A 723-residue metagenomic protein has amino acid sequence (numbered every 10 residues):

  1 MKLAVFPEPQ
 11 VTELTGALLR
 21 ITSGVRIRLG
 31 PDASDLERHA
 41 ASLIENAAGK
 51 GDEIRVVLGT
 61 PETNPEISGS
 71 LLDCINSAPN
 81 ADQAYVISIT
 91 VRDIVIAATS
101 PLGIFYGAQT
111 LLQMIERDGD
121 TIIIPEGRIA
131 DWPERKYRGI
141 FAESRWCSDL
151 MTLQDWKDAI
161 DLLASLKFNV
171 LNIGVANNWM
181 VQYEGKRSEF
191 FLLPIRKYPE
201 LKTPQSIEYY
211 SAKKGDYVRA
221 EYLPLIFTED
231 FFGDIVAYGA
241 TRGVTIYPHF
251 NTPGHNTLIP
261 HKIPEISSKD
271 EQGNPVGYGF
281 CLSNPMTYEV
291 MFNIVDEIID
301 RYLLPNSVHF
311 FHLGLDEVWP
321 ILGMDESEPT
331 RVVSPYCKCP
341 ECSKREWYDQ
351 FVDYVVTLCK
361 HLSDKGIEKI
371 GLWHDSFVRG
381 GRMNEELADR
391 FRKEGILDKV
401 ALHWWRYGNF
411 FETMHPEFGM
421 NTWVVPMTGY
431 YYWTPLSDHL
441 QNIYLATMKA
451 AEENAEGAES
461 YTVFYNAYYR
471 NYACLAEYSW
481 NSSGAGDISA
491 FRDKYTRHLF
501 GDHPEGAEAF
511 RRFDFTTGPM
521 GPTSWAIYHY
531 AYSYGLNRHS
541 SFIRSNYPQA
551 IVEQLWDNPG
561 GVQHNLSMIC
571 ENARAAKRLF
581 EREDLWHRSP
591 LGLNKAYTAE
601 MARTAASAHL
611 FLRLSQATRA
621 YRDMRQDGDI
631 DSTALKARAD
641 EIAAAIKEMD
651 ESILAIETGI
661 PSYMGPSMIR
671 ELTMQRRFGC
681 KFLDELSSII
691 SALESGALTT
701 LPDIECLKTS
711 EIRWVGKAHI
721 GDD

Functional and structural regions predicted by a protein language model:
M1-L102, T110, M114-D131, L372-L387: Acidic, contiguous N-terminal accessory segments
K2-T15, L19-S23, L29-G30, P285-F311 (+1 more regions): Substrate-binding groove of N-acetylhexosamine-processing glycoside hydrolases
P9, H39-A47, A108-I115, Q154-D158 (+5 more regions): Short, Φ-rich (hydrophobic/aromatic) sequence segments
D35-L36, C147-L150, N178-Y183, P253-I259 (+5 more regions): Flexible loop/turn segments at secondary-structure boundaries
R38, L153, L436-L440: Conserved strand-to-helix beginnings and helix N-cap segments that scaffold or border functional pockets
A41-N46, A81, P125, D155-I160 (+5 more regions): Short alpha-helical segments and helix-capping/turn motifs at coil-helix boundaries
L43-N46, S165, T241, D364 (+2 more regions): Residues at alpha-helix termini
A78-K344, Q350, K360: Feature activates predominantly on carbohydrate-active enzymes
